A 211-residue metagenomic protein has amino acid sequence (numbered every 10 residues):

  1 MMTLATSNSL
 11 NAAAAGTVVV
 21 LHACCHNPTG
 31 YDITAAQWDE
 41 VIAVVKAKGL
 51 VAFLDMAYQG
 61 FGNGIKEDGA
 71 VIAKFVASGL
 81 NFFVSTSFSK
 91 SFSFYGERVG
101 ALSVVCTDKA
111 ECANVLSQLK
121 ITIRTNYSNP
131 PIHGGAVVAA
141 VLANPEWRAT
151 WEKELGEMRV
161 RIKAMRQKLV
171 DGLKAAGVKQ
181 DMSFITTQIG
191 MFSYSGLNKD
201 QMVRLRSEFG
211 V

Functional and structural regions predicted by a protein language model:
M1-F61: Active-site phosphate-binding strand-loop segment of PLP-dependent enzymes
G60-G69, I121-S128, A176: Alpha-helical subdomain
D68-N114, Q118: Active-site PLP attachment segment
L116-G135, V141-V170: Structural signature of PLP-dependent enzymes
T150-E208: Conserved PLP-binding catalytic core of the aspartate aminotransferase-like
